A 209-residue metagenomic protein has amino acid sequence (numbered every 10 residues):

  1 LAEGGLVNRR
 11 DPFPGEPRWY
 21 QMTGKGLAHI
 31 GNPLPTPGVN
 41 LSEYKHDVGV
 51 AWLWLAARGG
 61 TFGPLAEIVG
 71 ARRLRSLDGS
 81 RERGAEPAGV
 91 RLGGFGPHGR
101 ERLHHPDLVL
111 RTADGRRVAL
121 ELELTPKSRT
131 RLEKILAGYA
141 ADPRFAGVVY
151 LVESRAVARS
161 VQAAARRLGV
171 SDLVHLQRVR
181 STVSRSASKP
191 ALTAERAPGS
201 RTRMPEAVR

Functional and structural regions predicted by a protein language model:
L1-G38: Nuclease-adjacent, charged terminal/linker segments that flank catalytic cores
G5, T61, P143-A146: Structural motif
R10, K45, R58-V118, L124-R131: Active-site metal-binding core of divalent-cation-utilizing nuclease and nuclease-like domains
L34-A51: A short, highly charged nucleic-acid-interacting micro-segment common to nuclease and nuclease-linked defense proteins
P126-R209: Non-catalytic C-terminal interaction segments of nucleic acid-processing enzymes
